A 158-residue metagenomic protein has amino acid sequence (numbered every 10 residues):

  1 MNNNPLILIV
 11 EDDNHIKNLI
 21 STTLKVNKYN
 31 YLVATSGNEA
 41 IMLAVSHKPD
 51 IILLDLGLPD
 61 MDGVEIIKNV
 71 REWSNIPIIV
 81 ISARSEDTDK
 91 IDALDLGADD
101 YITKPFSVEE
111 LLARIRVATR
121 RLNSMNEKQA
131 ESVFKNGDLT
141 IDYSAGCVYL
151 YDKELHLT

Functional and structural regions predicted by a protein language model:
M1-N126: N-terminal/domain-start alpha-helical segments
P5-L6, V117-T158: Short, Lys/Arg-enriched segments at the junction into DNA-binding effector domains of transcriptional regulators
